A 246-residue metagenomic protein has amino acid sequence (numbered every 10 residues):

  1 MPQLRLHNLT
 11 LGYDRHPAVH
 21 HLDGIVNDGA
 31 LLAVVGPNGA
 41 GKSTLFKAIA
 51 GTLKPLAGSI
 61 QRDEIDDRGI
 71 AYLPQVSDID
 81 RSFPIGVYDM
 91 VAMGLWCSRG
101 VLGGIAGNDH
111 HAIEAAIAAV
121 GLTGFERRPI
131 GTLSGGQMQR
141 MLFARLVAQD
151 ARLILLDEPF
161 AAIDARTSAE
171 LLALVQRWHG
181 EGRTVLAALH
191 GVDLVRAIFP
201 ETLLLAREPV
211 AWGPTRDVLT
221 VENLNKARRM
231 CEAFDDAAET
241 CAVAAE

Functional and structural regions predicted by a protein language model:
A50: Helix-to-loop junction immediately C-terminal to a conserved catalytic motif
G107-F125: Conserved ABC ATPase "signature" region
P129-L133: Conserved ABC ATPase signature
I154-E158: Catalytic Walker B motif of ABC-type/P-loop ATPase nucleotide-binding domains
L189-H190: H-loop/switch region of ABC-family ATPase nucleotide-binding domains
E201-T215: H-loop (His-switch) and adjacent beta-strand-loop-beta switch element of ABC-type ATPase nucleotide-binding domains
T215-E246: ABC ATPase nucleotide-binding domains
